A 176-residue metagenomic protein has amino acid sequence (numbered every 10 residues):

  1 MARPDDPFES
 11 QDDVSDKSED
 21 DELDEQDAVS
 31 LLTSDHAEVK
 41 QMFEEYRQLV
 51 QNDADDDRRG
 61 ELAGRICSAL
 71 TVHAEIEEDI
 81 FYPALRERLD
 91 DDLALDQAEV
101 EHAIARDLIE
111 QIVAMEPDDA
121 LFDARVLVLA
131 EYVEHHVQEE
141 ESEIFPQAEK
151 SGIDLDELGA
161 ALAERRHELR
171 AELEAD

Functional and structural regions predicted by a protein language model:
M1-D176: Small-residue-biased structural context
